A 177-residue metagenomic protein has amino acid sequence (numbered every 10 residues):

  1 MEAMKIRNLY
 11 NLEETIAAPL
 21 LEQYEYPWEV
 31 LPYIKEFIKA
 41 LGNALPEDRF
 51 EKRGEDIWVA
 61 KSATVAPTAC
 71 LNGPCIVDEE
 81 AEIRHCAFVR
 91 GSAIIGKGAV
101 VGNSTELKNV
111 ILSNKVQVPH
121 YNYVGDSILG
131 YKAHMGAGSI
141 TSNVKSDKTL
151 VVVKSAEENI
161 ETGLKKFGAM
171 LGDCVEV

Functional and structural regions predicted by a protein language model:
M1-D56, K61: Terminal amphipathic alpha-helical/low-complexity segments used for targeting or macromolecular assembly
G42, A69-D78, E82-C174: Flexible, glycine/small-residue-enriched loop-and-beta-strand segment within the central core of proteins
T64-T68: LRR N-terminal entry segment and analogous cap-like coil->beta motifs
V177: Switch/coupling sub-region of P-loop NTPases
